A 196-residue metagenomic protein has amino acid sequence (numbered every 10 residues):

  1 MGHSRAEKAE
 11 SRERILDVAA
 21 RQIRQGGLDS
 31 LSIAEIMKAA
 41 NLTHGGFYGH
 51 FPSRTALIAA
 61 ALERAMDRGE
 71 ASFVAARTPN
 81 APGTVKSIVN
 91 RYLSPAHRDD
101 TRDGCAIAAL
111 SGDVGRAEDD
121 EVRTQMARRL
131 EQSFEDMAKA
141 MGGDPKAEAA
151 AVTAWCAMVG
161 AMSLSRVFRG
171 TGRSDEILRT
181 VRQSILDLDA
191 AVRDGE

Functional and structural regions predicted by a protein language model:
M1-K8, R193-E196: N-terminal intrinsically disordered/low-complexity leader segments
R14, V18, Q22-A56, A60: Helix-turn-helix
V18-G26, S72-A75, D113, A157-L164: Solvent-exposed, amphipathic alpha-helical segments
A60, V74-G104, A154: Hydrophobic alpha-helical connector segments
D67-A76, V85-K86, R102-G104, G115-G142 (+1 more regions): Amphipathic alpha-helical packing segments from all-alpha helical-bundle domains
L93-H97, I107-A117: Helix-loop "lid/cap" segments that line or gate small-molecule binding pockets
D119-R128, A140-E196: Hydrophobic/aromatic-rich alpha-helical bundle segments in the mid-to-C-terminal region
